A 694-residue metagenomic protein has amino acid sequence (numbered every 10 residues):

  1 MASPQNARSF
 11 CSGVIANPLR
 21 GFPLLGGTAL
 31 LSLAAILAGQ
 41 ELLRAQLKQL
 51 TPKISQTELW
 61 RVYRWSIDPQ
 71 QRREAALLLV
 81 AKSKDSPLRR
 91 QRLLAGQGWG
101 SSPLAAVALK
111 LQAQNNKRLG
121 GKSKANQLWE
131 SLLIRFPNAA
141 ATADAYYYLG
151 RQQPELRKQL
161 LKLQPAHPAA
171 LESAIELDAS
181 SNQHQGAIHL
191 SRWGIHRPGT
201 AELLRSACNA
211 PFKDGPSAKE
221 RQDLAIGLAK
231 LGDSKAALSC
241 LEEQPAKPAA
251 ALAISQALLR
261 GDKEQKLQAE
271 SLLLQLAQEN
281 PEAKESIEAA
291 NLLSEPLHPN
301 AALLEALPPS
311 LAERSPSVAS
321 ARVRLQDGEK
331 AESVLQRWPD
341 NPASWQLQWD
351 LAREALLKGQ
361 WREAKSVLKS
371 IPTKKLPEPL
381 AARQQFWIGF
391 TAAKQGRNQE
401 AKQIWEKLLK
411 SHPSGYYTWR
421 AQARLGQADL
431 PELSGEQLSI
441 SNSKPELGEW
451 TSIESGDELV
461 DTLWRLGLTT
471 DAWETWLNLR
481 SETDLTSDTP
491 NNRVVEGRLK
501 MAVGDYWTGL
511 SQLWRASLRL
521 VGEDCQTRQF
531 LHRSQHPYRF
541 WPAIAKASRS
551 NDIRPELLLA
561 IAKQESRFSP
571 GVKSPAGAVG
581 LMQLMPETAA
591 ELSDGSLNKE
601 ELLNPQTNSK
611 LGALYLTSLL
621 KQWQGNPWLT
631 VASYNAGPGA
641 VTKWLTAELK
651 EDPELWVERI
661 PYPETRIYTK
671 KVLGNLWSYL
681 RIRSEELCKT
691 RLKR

Functional and structural regions predicted by a protein language model:
M1-P18: N-terminal Lys/Arg-rich, disordered targeting/topogenic segments
S3, N17, P23-A547, E556-K563 (+4 more regions): Alpha-helical solenoid repeat scaffolds
R362, S370, Q564-R567, L581-D594 (+1 more regions): Glycine-rich, acidic and aromatic/proline-enriched surface loops and short helix-turn segments that act as binding
S414-Y416, L430, V521-E523, R567-K573 (+2 more regions): Secretory-pathway/luminal and periplasmic proteins that interact with or process carbohydrate-rich
Q529-Q535, V572-A576, G595-T607, K621 (+1 more regions): Short, contiguous acidic/charged loop-to-helix segments that flank catalytic cores in large enzymes
A545, D552-P570, G612-A613, T630-N635 (+1 more regions): Short, functionally critical alpha-helical segments immediately adjacent to catalytic or ligand/cofactor-binding
P575-L597, T607-S618, G639, V672: Substrate-binding/active-site groove segments that recognize and process beta-1,4-linked N-acetyl-hexosamine
T630-E685: Catalytic and substrate-binding regions of cell-wall glycan-acting enzymes that process beta-1,4-linked
